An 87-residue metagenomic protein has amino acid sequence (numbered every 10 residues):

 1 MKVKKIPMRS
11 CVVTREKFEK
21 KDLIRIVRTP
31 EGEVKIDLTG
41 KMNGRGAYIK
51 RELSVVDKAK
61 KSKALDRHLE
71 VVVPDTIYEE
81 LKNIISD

Functional and structural regions predicted by a protein language model:
V3-K4: Flexible extramembrane loops and terminal tails that flank transmembrane helices in small membrane-associated subunits
P7, N43-G46: Short metal-coordination and nucleic-acid-contact micro-motifs, chiefly zinc-binding Cys/His arrays
C11, K50: Short cysteine-rich clusters marking metal-coordination/redox-active sites
K17, L53: Cys/His-rich metal-chelating microdomains
K20-L23, V56: Short, non-ligating residues that shape and space the ligands of small metal-coordination modules and catalytic
E31-G44: Short linker/helix segments within small regulatory modules
D57-D87: C-terminal structural segments of small proteins and small subunits
